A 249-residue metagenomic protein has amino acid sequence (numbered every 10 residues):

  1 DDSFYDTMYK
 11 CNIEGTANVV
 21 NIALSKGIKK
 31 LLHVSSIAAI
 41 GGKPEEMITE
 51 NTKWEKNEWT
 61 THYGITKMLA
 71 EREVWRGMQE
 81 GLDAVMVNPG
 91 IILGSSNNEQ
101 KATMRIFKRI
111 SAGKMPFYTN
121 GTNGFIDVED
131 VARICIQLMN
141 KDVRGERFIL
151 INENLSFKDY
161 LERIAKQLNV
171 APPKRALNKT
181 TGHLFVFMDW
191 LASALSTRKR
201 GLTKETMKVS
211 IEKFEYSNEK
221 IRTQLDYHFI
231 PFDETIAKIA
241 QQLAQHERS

Functional and structural regions predicted by a protein language model:
D1-C11: NAD(P)H-binding glycine-rich loop region in Rossmannoid oxidoreductase-like domains and their noncatalytic homologs
C11, I126-E129, L155, I230: Residue-level signal for the nucleotide or nucleotide-sugar donor/cofactor binding architecture
N18, L69, Q100-A102, T119-M139 (+1 more regions): Substrate-positioning beta->alpha
L24-S25, W59-V87: Active-site Tyr-X1-5-Lys
I37-E58, N97, S111: Active-site "gating" loop of Rossmann-like NAD(P)-dependent oxidoreductase/epimerase domains
E80-M86, G90-G124: NAD(P)-dependent short-chain dehydrogenase/reductase
I134-G201, N218, T223, F232-S249: Mid/C-terminal beta-alpha module of Rossmann-like enzyme folds, strongest in SDR-family dehydrogenases/epimerases
